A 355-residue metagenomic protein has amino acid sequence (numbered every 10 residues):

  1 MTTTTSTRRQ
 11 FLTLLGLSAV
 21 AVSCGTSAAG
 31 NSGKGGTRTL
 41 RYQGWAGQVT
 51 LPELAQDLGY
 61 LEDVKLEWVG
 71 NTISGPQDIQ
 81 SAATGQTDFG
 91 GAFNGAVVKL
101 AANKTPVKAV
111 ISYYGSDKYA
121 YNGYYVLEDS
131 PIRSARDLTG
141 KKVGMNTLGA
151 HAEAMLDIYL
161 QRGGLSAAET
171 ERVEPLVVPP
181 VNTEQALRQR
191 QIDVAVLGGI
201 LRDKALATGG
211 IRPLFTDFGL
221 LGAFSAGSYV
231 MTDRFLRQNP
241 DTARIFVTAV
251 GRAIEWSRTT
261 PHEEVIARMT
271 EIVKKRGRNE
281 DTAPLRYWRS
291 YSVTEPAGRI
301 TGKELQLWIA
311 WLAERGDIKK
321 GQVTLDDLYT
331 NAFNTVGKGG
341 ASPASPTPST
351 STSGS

Functional and structural regions predicted by a protein language model:
T2-A19: N-terminal secretory signal peptides and thylakoid transit peptides that target proteins across membranes
C24-K34: Bacterial lipoprotein signal-peptidase II cleavage site
G33-A168, R172-L176, D193-G199, A223: Short, glycine-/small- and polar/acidic-enriched structural segments that line small-molecule recognition paths
D63, S116-D117, G219-L221, Y291-T301: Short, solvent-exposed loop/beta-turn-alpha elements that line the ligand-binding surface or hinge of extracytoplasmic
Q80, T84, V98, R136 (+9 more regions): Solvent-exposed, polar/charged alpha-helical surfaces in well-ordered, non-transmembrane soluble domains, broadly
G95, S130, V181-V273: Pocket-lining segment of extracytoplasmic ligand-binding domains
R237-I318: Secondary-structure end/capping motifs
W308-S355: Conserved C-terminal helix/tail region of periplasmic/extracytoplasmic solute-binding proteins
